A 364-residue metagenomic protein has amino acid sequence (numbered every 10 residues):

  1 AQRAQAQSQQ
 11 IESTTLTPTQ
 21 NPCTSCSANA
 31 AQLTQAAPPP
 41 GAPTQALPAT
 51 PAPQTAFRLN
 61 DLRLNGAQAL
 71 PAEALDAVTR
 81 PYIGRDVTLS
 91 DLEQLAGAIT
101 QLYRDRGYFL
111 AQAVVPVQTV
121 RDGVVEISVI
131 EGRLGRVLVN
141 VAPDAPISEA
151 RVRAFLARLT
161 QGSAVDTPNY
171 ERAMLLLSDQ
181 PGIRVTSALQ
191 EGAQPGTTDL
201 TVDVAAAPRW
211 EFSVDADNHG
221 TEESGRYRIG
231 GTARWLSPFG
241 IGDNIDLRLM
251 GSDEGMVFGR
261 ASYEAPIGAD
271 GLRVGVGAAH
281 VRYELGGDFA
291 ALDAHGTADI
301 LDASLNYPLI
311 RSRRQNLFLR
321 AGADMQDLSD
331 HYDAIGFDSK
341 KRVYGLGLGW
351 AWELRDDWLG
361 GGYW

Functional and structural regions predicted by a protein language model:
Q2-A6: Sec/Tat signal peptide C-region and signal peptidase I cleavage site
Q7-G220, T232, L249-V257: Periplasmic polypeptide-binding modules associated with outer-membrane biogenesis and secretion
V115, G162, L175, Q190 (+7 more regions): Outer-membrane beta-barrel proteins
T119-R121, P181, L189-G196, A205 (+7 more regions): Extracytoplasmic assembly/pore-lining segments of large envelope/extracellular complexes
M174, S213, G230-T232, D246 (+3 more regions): Membrane-embedded beta-strand positions in outer-membrane beta-barrel channels/transporters
G196, G225-I229, G255-G259, T297-L301 (+1 more regions): Residues that define the transmembrane beta-barrel architecture of outer-membrane proteins
W210-G220, G231, G242-D253, G259-A261 (+2 more regions): Transmembrane beta-strand segments that form the barrel wall of outer-membrane beta-barrel proteins
E211, P266, R273-W364: Transmembrane beta-strand segments of outer-membrane beta-barrel domains in Gram-negative and organellar OMPs
